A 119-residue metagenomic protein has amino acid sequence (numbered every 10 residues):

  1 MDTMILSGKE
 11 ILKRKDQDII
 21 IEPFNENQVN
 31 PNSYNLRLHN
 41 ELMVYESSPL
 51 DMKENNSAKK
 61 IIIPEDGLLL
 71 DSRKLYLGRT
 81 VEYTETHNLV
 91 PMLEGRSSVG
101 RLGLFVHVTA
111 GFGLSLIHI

Functional and structural regions predicted by a protein language model:
M1-I117: DUTPase catalytic domain/fold
